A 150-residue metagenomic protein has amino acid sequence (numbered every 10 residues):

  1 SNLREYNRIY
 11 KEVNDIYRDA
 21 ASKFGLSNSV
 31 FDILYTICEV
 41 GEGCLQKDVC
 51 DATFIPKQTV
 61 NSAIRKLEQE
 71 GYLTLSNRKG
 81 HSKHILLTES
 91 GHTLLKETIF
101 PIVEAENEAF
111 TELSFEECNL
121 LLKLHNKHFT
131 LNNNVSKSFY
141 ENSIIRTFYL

Functional and structural regions predicted by a protein language model:
S1-F24, Y72: N-terminal leader segment of winged-helix/HTH proteins
N7, Y35-G41, I99, N126: Short, locally clustered residues in the helix-turn-helix/winged-helix DNA-binding domain
D15-T59: N-terminal helix-turn-helix DNA-binding core of bacterial DNA-binding proteins
Q46, I64-R65: Short, hydrophobic-biased segments on the C-terminal half of alpha helices that form "recognition helices"
R65-K123: Charged, amphipathic alpha-helical coiled-coil/dimerization segments
F115-L150: C-terminal regulatory/oligomerization modules of transcriptional regulators
